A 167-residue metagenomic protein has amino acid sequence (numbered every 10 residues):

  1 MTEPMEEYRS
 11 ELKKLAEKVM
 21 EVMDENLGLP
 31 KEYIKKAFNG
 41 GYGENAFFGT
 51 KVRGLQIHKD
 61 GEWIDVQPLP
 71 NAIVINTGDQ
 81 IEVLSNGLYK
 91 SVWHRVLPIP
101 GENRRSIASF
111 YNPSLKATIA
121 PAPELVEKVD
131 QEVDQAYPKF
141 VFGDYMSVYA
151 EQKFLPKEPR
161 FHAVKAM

Functional and structural regions predicted by a protein language model:
M1-M167: C-terminal flanking tails of non-heme Fe-dependent oxygenases
